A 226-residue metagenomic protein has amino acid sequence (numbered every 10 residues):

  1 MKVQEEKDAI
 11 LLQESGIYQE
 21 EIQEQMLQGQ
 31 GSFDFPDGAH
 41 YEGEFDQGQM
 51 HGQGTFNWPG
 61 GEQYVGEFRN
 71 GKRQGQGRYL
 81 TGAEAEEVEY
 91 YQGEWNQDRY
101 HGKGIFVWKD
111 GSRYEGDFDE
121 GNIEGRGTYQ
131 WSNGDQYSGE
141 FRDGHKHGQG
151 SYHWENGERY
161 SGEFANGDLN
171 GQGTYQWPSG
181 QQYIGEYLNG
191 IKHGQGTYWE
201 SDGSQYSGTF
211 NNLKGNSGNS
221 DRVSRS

Functional and structural regions predicted by a protein language model:
M1-E24: Eukaryotic acidic, serine/proline-rich intrinsically disordered low-complexity regions that function as flexible
A9, S32, S201, N211-K214: Intrinsically disordered low-complexity regions specifically enriched for long asparagine
Q13-S15, D37, G60, A83 (+6 more regions): Acidic/polar residues in short coil/turn loops that connect beta-strands within repeat-based beta-sheet scaffolds
G16-Q28, H40-H51, Q63-Q74, E89-G102 (+5 more regions): Conserved anchor residues at repeat-unit boundaries in beta-strand-based tandem repeats, strongest for the MORN repeat
Q30-S32, P36: Alpha-helical segment of the N-proximal tetratricopeptide repeat
G215-S226: Terminal, low-structured helical/coil segments at or just beyond the last alpha-helical repeat
